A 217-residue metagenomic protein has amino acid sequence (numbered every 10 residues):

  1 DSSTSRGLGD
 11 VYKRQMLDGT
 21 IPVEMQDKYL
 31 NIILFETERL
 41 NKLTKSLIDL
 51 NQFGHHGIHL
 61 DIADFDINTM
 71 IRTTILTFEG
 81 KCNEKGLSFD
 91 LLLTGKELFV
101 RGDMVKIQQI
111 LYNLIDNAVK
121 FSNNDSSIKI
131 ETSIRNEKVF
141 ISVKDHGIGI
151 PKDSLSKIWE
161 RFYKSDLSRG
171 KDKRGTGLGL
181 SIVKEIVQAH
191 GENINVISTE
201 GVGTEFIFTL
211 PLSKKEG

Functional and structural regions predicted by a protein language model:
D1-Y12: Single conserved hydrophobic/aromatic residue that forms the stacking wall/gate of nucleotide- or nucleobase-binding
I21, M25, H55-L60, F99-G102: Conserved micro-motifs of the catalytic ATP-binding
F35-L40: Short alpha-helical segment of the dimerization/phosphotransfer core of two-component systems
D61-D66, N83, S88-L98: Conserved catalytic submotifs in the C-terminal HATPase_c
A118-V119: Short helix-loop "hinge" at the ATP-lid/N-box region of the Bergerat-fold HATPase_c
I150-K164: Short conserved segment of the HATPase_c
G191-E192: Conserved glycine-rich
